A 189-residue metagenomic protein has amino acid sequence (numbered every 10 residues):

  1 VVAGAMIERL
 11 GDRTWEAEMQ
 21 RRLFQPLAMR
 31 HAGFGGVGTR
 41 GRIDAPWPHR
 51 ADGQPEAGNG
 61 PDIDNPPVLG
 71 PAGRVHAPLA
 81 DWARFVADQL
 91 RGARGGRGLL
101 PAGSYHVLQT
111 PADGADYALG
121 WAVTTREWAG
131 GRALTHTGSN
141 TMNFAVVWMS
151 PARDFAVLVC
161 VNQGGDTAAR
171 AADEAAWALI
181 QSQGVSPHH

Functional and structural regions predicted by a protein language model:
V1-N140: Short, surface-exposed loop or secondary-structure junction motifs that flank catalytic or metal-binding residues
V37-G41, R153, W177-L179: Juxtamembrane/interface motifs at transmembrane-helix termini
G96-R97, F144-V147, T167-D173: A short, polar/proline- and glycine-enriched secondary-structure boundary/capping micro-motif
A115, R126-G131, C160-H189: Short, gly/Ser/Thr-rich active-site loops of penicillin-recognizing serine hydrolases
H136, F144-Q163: Short, well-ordered beta-strand elements
